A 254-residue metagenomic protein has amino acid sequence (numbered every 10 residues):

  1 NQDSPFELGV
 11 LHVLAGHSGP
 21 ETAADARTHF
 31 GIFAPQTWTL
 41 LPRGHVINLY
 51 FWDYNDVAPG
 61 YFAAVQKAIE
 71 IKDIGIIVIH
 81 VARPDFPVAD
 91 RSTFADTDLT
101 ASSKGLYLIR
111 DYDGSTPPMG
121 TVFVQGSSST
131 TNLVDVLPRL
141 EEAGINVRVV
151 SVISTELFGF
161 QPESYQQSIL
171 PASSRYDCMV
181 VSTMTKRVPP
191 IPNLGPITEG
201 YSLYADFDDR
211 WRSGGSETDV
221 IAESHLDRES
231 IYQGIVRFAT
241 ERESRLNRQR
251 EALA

Functional and structural regions predicted by a protein language model:
N1-Q2: Long, structured ligand/cofactor-binding scaffold of large enzymes
P5-Q36, L40-N48, D56-G60, V65-A254: Thiamine diphosphate
